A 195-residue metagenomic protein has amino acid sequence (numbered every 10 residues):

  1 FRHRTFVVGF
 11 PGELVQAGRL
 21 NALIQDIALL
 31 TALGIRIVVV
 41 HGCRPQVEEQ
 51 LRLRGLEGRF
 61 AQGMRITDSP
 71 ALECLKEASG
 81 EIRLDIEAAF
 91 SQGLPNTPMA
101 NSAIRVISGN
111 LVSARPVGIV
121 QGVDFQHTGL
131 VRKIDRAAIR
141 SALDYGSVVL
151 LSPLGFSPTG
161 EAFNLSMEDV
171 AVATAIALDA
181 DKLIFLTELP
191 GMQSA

Functional and structural regions predicted by a protein language model:
F1-A195: Nucleotide/pyrophosphate-binding catalytic subdomain
